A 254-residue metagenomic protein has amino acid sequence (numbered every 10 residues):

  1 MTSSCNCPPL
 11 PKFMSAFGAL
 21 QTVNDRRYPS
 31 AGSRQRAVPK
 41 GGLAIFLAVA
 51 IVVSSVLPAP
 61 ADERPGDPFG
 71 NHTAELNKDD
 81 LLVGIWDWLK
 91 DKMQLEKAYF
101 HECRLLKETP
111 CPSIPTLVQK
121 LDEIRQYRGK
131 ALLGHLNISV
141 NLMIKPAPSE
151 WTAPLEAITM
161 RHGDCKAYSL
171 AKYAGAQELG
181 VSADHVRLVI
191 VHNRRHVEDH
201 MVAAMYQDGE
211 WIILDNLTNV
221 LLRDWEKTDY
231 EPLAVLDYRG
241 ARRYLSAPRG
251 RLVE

Functional and structural regions predicted by a protein language model:
T2-C7, P11-L20, S55-E254: A structural boundary/capping signal
C5-P11, N24-F46: Bacterial N-terminal signal peptides that target proteins for export
A44-S54: Bacterial N-terminal signal peptides
